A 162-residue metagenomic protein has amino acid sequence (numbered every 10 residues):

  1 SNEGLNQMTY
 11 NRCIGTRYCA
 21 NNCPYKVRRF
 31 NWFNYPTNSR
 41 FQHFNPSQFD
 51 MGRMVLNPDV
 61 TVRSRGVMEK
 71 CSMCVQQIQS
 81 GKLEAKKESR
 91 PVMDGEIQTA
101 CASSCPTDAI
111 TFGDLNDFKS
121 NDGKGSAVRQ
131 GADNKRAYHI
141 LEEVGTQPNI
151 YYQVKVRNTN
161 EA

Functional and structural regions predicted by a protein language model:
S1-A162: Non-ligating segments of multi-cofactor redox enzymes
